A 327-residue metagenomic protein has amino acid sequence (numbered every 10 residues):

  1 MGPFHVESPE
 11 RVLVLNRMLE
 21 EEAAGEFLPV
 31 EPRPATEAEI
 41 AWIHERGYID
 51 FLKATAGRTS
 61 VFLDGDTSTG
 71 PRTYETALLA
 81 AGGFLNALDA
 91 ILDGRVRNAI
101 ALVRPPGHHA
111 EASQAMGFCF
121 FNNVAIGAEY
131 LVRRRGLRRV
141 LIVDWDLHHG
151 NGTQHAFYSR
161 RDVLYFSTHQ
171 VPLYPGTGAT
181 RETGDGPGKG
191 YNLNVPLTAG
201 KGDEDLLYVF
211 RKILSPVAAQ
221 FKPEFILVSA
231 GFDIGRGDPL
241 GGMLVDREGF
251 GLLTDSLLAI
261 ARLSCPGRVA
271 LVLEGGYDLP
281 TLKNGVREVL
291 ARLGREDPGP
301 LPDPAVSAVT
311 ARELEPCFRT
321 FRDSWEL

Functional and structural regions predicted by a protein language model:
M1-W42: N-terminal low-complexity, Ser/Thr- and acidic-residue-enriched intrinsically disordered segments
F4, F51-L327: A general "terminal functional-core" signal
P9, P34, W42, R46 (+2 more regions): Low-complexity, intrinsically disordered regions enriched in charged/polar residues
L19-G25, G47, G94, R135: Short glycine-centered helix-capping/turn motifs at secondary-structure transition points
R33-G57: Charged, often glycine-rich, active-site loop that binds/positions anionic groups
